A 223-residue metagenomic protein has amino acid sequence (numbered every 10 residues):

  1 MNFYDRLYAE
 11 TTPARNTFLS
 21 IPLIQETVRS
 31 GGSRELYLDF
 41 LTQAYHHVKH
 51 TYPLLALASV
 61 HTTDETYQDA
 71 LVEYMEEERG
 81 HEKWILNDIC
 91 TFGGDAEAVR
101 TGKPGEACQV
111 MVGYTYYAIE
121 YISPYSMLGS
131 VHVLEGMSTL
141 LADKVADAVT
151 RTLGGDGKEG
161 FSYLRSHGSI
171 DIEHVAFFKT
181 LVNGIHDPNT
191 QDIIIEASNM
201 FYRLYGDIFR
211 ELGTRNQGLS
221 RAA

Functional and structural regions predicted by a protein language model:
M1-A223: Non-heme di-metal
